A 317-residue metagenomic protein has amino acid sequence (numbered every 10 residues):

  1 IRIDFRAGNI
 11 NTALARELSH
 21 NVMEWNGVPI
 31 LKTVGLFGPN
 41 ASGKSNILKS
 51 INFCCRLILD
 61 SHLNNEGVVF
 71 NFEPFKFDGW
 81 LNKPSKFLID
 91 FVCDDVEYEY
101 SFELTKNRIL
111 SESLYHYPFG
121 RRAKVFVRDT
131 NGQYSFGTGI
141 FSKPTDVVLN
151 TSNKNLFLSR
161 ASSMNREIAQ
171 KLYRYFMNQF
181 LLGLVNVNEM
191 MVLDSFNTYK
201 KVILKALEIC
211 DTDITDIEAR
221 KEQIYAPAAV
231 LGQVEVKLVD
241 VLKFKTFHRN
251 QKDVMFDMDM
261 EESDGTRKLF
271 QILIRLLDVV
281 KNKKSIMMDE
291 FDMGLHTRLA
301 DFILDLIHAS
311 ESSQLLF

Functional and structural regions predicted by a protein language model:
I1-C55, L59, N250-F317: Switch/communication elements of ASCE P-loop NTPase nucleotide-binding domains
S19-G35, P39-A41, L48-E99, T105-I109: Conserved P-loop NTP-binding catalytic core
S45-P84, N153-L207, D305-F317: An exposure/low-complexity boundary signal
F72-W80, R220-L231: Beta-rich nucleic-acid/ligand-interaction surfaces
L81-K83, D94, Y199, K268 (+2 more regions): Short, glycine/acidic-rich beta->alpha junctions
C93-E97, F119, Q251-D253: Glycine-centered tight beta-turn/hairpin loop motif at sheet-sheet or coil-to-beta transitions
E99-I224: Electropositive, glycine-dotted interaction segments that contact anionic polymers or phosphate-rich ligands
G232-R249: Pre-Walker A segment
